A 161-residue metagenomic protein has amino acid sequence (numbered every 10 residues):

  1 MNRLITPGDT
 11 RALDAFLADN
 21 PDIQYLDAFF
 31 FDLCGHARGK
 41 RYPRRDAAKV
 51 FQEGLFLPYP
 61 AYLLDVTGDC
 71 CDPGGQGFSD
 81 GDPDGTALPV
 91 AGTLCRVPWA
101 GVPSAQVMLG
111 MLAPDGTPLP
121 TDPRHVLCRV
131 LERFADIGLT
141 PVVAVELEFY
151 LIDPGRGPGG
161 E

Functional and structural regions predicted by a protein language model:
M1-E161: ATP/Mg2+-dependent ligation/transfer catalytic cores
